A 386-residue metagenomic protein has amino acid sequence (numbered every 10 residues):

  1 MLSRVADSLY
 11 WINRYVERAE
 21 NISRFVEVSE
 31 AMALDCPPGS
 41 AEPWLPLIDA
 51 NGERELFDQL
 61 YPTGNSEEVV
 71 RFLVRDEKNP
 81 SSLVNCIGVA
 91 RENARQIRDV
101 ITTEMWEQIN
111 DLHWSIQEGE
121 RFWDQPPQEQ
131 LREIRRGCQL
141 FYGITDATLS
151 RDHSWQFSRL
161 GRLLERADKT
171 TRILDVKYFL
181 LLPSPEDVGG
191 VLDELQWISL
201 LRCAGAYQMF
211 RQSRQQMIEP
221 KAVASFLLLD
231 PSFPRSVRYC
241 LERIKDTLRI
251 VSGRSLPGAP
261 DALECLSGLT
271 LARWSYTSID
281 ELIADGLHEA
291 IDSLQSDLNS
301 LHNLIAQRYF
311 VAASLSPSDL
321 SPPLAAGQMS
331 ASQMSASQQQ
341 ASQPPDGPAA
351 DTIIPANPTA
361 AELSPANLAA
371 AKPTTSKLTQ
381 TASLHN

Functional and structural regions predicted by a protein language model:
M1-G327, D346-T359, A371, S376-N386: Alpha-helical transmembrane segments and their helix-helix packing motifs
